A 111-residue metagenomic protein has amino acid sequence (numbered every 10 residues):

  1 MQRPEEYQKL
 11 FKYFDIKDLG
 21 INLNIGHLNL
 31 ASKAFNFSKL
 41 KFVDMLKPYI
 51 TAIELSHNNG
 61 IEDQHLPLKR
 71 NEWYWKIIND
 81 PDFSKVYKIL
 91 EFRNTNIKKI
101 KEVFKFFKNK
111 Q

Functional and structural regions predicted by a protein language model:
P4-Q111: Histidine-acidic metal/acid-base catalytic patches
